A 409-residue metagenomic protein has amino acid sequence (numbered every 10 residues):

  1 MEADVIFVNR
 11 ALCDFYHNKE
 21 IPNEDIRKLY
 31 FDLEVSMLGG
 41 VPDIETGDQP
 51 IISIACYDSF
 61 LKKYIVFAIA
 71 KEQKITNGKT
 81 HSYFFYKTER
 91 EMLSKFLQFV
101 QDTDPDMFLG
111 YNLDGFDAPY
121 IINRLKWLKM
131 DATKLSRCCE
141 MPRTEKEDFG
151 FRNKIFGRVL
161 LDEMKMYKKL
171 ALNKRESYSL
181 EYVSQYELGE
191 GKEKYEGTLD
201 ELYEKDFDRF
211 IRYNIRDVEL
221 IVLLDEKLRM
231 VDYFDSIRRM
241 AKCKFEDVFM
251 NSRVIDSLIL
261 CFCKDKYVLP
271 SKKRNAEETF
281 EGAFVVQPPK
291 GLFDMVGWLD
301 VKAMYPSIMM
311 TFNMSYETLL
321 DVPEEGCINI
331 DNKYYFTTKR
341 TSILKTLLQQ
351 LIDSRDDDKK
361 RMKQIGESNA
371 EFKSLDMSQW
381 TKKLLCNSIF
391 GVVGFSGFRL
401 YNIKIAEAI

Functional and structural regions predicted by a protein language model:
M1, V5, V301-M304, M314-S315 (+1 more regions): Conserved catalytic core of nucleic-acid polymerases
D4-L12, E20-G39, M130-A132, R137-E147 (+1 more regions): Extended, Lys/Arg-enriched charged tracts that mediate electrostatic binding to polyanionic substrates
N9, F15-M107: Conserved RNase H-like, two-metal-ion catalytic cores of nucleic-acid enzymes
Q73-K174: Conserved DEDDh/DEDDy metal-dependent 3′-5′ exonuclease domain
D102-D117, R158, E163-N251: Acidic, Mg2+-coordinating catalytic module of metal-dependent nucleases/exonucleases that use a two-metal-ion mechanism
D117-K126, K302-Y316: Short active-site loop/helix that positions an aromatic residue
D200-F312, E371-I409: Common nucleic-acid-contacting/processivity interface regions adjacent to the catalytic cores of nucleic-acid enzymes
